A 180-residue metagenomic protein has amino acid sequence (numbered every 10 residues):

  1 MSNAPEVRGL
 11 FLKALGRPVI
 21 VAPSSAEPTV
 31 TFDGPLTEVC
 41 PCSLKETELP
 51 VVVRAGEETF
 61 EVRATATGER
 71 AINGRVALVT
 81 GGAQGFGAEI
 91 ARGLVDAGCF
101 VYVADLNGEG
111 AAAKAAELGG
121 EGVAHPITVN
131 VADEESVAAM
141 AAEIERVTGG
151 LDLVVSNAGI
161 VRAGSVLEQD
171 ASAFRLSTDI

Functional and structural regions predicted by a protein language model:
M1-A77: Glycine-rich flexible loops
R70-Y102: Canonical Rossmann dinucleotide-binding motif of NAD(H)/NADP(H)-dependent dehydrogenases/reductases, specifically
V76, D152-L153, R175: Conserved catalytic-site loops of classical short-chain dehydrogenases/reductases
T80, L151-A158: Rossmann-fold scaffold of SDR-type NAD(P)-dependent oxidoreductases
C99-A113: Conserved glycine-rich Rossmann-like NAD(P)H-binding loop of the short-chain dehydrogenase/reductase
V103, T128, D179: Conserved residues in the N-terminal Rossmann fold of short-chain dehydrogenase/reductase
G108-E109, T128-A139, A171: The beta1-alpha1 cofactor-binding region of Rossmann-like NAD(H)/NADP(H)-dependent oxidoreductases
S165-V166, D170-R175: Substrate-binding pocket helix/loop in short-chain dehydrogenase/reductase
